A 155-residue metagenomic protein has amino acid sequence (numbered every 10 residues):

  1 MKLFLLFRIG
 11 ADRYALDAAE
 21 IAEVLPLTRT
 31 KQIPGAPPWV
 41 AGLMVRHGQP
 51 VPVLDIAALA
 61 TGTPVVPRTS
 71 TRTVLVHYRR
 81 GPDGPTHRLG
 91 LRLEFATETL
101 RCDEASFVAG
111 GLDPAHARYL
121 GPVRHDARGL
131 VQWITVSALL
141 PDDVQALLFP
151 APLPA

Functional and structural regions predicted by a protein language model:
M1-A155: An acidic, low-aromatic, low-complexity terminal/linker signal
